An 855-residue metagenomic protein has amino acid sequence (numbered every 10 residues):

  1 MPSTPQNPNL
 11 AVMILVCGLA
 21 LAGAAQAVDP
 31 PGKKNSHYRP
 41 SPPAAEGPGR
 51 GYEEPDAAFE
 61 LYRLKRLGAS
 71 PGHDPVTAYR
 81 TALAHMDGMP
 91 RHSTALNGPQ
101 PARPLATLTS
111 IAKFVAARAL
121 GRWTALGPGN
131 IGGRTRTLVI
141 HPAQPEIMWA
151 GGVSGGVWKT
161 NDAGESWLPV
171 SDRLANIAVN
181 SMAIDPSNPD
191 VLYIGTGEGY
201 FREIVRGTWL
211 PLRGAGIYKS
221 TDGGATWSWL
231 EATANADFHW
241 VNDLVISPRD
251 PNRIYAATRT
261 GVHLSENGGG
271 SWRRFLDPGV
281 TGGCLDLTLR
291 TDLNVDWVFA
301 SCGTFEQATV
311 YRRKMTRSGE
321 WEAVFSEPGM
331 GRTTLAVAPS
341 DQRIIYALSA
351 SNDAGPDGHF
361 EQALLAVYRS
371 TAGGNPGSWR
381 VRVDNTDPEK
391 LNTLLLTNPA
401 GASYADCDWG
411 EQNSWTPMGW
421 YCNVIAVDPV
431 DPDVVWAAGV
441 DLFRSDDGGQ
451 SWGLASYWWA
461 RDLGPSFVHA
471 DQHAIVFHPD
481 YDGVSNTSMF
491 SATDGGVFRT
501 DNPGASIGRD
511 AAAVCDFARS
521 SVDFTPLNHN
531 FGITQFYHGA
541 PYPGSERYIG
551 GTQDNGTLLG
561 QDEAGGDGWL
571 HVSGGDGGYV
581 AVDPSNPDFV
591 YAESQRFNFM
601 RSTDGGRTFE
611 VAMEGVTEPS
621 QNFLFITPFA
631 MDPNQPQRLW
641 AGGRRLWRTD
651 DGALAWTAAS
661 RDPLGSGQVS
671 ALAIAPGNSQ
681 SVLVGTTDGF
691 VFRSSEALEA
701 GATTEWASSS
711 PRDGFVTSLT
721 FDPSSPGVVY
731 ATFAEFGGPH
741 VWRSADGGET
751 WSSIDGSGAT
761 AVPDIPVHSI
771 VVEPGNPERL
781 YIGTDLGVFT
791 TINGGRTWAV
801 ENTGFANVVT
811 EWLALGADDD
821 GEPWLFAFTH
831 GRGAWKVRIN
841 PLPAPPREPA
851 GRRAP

Functional and structural regions predicted by a protein language model:
P2-M13: Bacterial N-terminal signal peptides that target proteins for export
Q6-P8, G32-K33, R847: Generic cytosolic/nucleocytoplasmic N-terminal low-complexity/intrinsically disordered segments
V12-A22: Bacterial N-terminal signal peptides
A25-A27: Boundary at the C-terminal end of the N-terminal hydrophobic targeting segment
P31-P843: Beta-propeller blade termini and top-face loops
P845-P855: Enriched but not universal
